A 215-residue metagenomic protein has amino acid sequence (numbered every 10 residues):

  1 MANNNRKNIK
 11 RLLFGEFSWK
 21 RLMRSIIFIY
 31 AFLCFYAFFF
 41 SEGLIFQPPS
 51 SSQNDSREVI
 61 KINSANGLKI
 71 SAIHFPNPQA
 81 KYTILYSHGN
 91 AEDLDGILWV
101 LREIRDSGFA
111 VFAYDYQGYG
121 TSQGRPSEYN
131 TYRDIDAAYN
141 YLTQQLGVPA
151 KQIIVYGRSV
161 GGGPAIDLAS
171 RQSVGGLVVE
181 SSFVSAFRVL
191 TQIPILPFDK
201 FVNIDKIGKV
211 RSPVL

Functional and structural regions predicted by a protein language model:
M1-F17: N-terminal Lys/Arg-rich, disordered targeting/topogenic segments
S18-S64, S71: An N-terminal hydrophobic leader/cap segment in hydrolases
N63-I70, I195-K200: Short gly/ser/thr-rich secondary-structure transition/capping motifs
A65-Y141, Q145, K151, G163: Membrane-embedded segments
A110, Q152, G175-G176, P213-L215: Proline-centered loop/turn at the N-terminus of a beta-strand
R125-E128, Q192-P197: Short glycine-enriched, charge-decorated loop/helix-capping segments at active-site entrances that position
A138-L146, A150-I195, K206: Primarily recognizes the serine-hydrolase "nucleophile elbow" in alpha/beta-hydrolase and SGNH/GDSL folds
I195-L215: The feature captures the conserved acid-bearing segment of alpha/beta-hydrolase catalytic domains
